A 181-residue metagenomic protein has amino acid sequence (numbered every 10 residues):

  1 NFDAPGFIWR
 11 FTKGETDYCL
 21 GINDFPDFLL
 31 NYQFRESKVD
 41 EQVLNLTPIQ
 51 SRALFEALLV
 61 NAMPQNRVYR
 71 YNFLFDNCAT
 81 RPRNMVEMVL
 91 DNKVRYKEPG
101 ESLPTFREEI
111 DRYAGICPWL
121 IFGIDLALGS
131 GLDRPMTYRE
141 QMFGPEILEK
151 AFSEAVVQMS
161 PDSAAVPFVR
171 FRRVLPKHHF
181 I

Functional and structural regions predicted by a protein language model:
N1-H179: Soluble extramembrane regions of membrane proteins in the secretory/endomembrane system
